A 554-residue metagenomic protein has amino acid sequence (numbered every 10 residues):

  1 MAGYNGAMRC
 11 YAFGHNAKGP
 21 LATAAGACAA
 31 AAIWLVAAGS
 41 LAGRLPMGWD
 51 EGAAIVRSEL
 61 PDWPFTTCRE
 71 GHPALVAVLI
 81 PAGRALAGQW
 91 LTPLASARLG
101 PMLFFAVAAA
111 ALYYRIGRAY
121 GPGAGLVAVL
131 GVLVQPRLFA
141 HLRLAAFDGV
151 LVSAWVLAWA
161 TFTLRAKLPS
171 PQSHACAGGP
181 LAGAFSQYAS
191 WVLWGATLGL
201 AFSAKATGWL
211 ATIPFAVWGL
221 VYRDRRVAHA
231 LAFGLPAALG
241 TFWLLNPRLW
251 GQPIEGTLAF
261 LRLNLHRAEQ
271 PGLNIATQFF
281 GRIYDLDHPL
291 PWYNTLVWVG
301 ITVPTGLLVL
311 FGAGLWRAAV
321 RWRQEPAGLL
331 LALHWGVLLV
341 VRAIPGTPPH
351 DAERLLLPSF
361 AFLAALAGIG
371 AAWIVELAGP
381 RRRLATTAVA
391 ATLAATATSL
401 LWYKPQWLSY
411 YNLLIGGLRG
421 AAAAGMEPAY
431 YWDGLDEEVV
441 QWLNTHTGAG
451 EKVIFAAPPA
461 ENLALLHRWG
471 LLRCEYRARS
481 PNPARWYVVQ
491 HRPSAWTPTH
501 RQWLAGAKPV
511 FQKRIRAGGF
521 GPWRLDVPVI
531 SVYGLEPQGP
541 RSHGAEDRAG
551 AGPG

Functional and structural regions predicted by a protein language model:
G6, L99-Y120, L157, T161: Transmembrane-helix motifs of polytopic, lipid-linked glycan transferases
G14-N16, R118-A119, A158-W191: Membrane-interface transmembrane helices that cradle and orient dolichyl/undecaprenyl
A25-A29, V107, L112-V134, S153 (+5 more regions): Transmembrane-helix signature of polytopic, membrane-embedded enzymes that assemble or transfer cell-envelope glycans
W34, A128-L133, A140, A160 (+2 more regions): Short helix- or helix-capping micro-motifs that position conserved polar/aromatic residues at function-defining sites
G39-L45, P247-G251, E255-R267, P271 (+2 more regions): Catalytic lumenal/periplasmic loop and adjoining terminal transmembrane helix of membrane glycan-assembly enzymes
L41, A54-R57, H72, V78 (+8 more regions): Transmembrane-lumen/periplasm boundary regions of multi-pass, lipid-linked membrane glycan transferases
G48-W49, R143-V150: Short acidic/glycine- and proline-prone juxtamembrane loop motifs at membrane-interface regions of multi-pass membrane
D148-V152, A201, L210, V297-L310 (+2 more regions): Hydrophobic/aromatic-rich transmembrane helices and adjacent perimembrane loops
